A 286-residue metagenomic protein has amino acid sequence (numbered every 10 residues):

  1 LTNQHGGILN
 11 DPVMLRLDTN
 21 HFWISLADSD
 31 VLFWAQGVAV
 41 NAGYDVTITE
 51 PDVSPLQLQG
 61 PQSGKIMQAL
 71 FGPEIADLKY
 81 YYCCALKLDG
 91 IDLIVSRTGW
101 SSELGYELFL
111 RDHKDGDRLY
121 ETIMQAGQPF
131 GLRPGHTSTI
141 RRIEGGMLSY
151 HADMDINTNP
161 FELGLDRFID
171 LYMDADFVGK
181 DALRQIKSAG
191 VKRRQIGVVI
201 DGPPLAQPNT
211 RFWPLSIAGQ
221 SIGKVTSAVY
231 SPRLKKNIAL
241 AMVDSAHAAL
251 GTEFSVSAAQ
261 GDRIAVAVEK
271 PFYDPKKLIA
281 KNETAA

Functional and structural regions predicted by a protein language model:
L1-T2, G7: Acidic, proline/glycine-enriched N-terminal capping motif
M14-A286: Conserved, structured C-terminal
